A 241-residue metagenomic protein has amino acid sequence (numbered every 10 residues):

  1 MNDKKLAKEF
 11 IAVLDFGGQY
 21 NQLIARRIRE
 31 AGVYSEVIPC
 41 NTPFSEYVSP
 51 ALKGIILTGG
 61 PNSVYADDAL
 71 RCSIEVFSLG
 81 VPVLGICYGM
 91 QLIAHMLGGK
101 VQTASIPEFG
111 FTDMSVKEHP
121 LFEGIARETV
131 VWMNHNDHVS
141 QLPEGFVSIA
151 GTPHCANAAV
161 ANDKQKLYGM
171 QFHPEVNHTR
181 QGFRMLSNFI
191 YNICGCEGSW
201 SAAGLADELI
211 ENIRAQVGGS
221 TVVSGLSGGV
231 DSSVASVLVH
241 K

Functional and structural regions predicted by a protein language model:
M1-G54, P61-D67, R71-C72, F77-L79 (+1 more regions): RNA-binding accessory domains that recognize and position tRNA/RNA substrates
E75-G89: Short alpha-beta junction capping motif
